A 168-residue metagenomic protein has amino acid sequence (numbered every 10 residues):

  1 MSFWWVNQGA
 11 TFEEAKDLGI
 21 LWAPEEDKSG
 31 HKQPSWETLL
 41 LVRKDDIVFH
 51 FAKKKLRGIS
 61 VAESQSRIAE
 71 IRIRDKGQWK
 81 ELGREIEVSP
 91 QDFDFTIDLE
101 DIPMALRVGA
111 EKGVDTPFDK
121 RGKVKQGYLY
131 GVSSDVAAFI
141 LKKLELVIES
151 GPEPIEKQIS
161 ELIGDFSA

Functional and structural regions predicted by a protein language model:
M1-K44, K80, S133-A168: Compositionally biased, charged N-terminal/linker segments
E13-E14, R57, R67-E70: Eukaryotic short linear interaction motifs
K55-V61: Short, Lys/Arg- and Gly-enriched loop/turn segments at beta-strand edges
V61-S134: Aromatic- and Lys/Arg-enriched surface recognition patch
